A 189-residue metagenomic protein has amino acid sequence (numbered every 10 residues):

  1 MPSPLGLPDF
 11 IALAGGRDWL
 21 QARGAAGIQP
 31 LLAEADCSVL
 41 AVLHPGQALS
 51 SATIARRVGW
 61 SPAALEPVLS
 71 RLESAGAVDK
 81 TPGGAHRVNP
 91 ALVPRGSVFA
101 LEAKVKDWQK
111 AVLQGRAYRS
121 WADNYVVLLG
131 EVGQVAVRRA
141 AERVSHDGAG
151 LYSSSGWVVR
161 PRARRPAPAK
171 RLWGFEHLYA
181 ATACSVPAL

Functional and structural regions predicted by a protein language model:
P2-P4, G16-S38, A55, H86-N89 (+2 more regions): Non-catalytic C-terminal interaction segments of nucleic acid-processing enzymes
D9-A22, G96-V105: Conserved catalytic cores of phosphodiester-cleaving nucleases, focusing on short active-site segments
R23-A41, S50, E102-S154: Catalytic cores of nucleic-acid endonucleases
L40-V42, Q47, R71, V93: N-terminal targeting/trafficking signals and adjacent low-complexity tails
L43, I54, P67-V78: Basic amphipathic alpha-helical segments that dock to polyanions
P45-V58: Short acidic, hydrophobic short linear motifs in intrinsically disordered regions
G59-P67: Short, basic interhelical loop/turn and adjoining N-cap of the next helix at nucleic-acid- or acidic-partner-contacting
A77-V88: Charged low-complexity interaction tracts in eukaryotic proteins
